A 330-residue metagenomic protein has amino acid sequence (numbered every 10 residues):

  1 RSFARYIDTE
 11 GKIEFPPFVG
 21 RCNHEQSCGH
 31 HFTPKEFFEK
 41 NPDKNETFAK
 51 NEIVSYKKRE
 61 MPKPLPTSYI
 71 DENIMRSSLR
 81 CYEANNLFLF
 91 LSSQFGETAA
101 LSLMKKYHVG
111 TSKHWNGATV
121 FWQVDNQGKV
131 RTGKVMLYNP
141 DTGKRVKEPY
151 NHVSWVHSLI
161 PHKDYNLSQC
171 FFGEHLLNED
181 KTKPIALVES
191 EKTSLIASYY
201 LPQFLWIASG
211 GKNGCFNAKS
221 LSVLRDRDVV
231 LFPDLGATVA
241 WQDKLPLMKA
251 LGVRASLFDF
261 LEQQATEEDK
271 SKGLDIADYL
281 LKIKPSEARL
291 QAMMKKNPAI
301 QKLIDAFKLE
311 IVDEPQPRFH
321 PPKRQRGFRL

Functional and structural regions predicted by a protein language model:
R1-A118, P140-L159, G236-A237, F328-L330: Non-catalytic accessory segments of DNA primases and related replication-initiation nucleases
S2, S27, H31, C170-F171 (+1 more regions): Residue-level preference for alpha-helix termini and adjacent loops
F3-A4, M104-G110, N116-V124, R131-N139 (+6 more regions): Catalytic cores of transferase enzymes with a strong primary signal for eukaryotic protein kinases
R21, G143, T182-K183, E191-L330: TOPRIM fold recognition
H24, Q123, P233: Pocket-edge structural micro-motifs
C28-H30, Q127-V130, K282-S286: Short, charged/polar, Gly/Pro-enriched secondary-structure boundary elements
S68, R80, I160-P161, D269 (+1 more regions): Intrinsic-disorder-associated interaction segments
V120-R225: Phosphate-handling DNA/RNA-contact segment within nucleic-acid enzymes
